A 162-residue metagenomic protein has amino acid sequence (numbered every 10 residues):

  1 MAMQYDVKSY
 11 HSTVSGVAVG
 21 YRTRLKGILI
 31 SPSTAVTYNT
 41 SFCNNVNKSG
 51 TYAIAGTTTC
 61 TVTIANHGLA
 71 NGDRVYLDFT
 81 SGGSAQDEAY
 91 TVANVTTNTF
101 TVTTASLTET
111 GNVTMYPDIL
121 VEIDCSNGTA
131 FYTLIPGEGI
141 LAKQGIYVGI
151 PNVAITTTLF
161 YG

Functional and structural regions predicted by a protein language model:
M1-R22, S33, I150-G162: C-terminal interaction-tip segments
D6, T13-G20, N45-V46, P117-C125: Local beta-strand/beta-hairpin segments that build beta-sheet-rich folds
K26-I28, G139-V153: Noncatalytic modules at the cell exterior or secretory-pathway interfaces, chiefly beta-strand-rich lectin/adhesion
A35-V46, P117-I123, T157-G162: Short, surface-exposed beta-strand/strand-loop-strand elements in extracellular ectodomains
V46-D118: Small/polar beta-strand repeat architecture
T63, V102, F131-G139: Exposed aromatic-hydrophobic patches
N94-V95, D124-F131: Short proline/glycine- and polar residue-rich coil/turn motifs
